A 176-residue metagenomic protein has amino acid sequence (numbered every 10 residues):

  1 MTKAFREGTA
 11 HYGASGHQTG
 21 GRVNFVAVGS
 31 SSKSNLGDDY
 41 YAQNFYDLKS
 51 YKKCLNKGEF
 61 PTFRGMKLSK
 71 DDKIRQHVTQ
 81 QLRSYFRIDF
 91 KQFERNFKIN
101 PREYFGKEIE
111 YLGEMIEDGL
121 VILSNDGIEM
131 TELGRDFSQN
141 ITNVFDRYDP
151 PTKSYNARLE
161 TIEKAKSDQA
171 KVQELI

Functional and structural regions predicted by a protein language model:
M1-R102, L175-I176: C-terminal scaffold of the Radical SAM
P61, R87-I88, V121, P151-S154: Intrinsically disordered or highly flexible coil/loop and linker segments, enriched in small and charged/polar residues
K73, I88, K107, L133-N140: Generic recognition of stable, solvent-exposed alpha-helical segments in well-folded globular domains
N100-I116: Short amphipathic alpha-helical interaction segments
I116-D126: A short, conserved structural fragment
G127-T131: Minor-groove-contacting beta-hairpin "wing" of winged helix-turn-helix DNA-binding domains
L133-I176: Short, amphipathic alpha-helical interaction segments positioned at domain boundaries
